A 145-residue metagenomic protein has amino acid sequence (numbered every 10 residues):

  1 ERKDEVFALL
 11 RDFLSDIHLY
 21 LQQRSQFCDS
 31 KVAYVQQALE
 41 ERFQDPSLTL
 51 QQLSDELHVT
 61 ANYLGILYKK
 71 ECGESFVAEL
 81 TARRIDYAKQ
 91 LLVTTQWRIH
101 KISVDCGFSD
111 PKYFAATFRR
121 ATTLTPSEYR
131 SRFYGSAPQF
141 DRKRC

Functional and structural regions predicted by a protein language model:
K3-F7, F13-Y34, K70-A78, A82: Short, Lys/Arg-enriched, Trp-marked, Pro/Gly-tolerant hinge/linker segments that flank
L14, H18-R24, Q36-L48, Y68-C72 (+2 more regions): Basic, amphipathic alpha-helical hairpins
Y34, Y63, Y87: Short Gly/charged-rich anion-binding patches and loops
Q51-E79, S103-T125: Basic/polar phosphate-binding segments, predominantly the helix-turn-helix DNA-binding elements of transcriptional
K70-S109, S131-C145: Terminal helix-turn-helix DNA-binding modules in bacterial transcription factors
